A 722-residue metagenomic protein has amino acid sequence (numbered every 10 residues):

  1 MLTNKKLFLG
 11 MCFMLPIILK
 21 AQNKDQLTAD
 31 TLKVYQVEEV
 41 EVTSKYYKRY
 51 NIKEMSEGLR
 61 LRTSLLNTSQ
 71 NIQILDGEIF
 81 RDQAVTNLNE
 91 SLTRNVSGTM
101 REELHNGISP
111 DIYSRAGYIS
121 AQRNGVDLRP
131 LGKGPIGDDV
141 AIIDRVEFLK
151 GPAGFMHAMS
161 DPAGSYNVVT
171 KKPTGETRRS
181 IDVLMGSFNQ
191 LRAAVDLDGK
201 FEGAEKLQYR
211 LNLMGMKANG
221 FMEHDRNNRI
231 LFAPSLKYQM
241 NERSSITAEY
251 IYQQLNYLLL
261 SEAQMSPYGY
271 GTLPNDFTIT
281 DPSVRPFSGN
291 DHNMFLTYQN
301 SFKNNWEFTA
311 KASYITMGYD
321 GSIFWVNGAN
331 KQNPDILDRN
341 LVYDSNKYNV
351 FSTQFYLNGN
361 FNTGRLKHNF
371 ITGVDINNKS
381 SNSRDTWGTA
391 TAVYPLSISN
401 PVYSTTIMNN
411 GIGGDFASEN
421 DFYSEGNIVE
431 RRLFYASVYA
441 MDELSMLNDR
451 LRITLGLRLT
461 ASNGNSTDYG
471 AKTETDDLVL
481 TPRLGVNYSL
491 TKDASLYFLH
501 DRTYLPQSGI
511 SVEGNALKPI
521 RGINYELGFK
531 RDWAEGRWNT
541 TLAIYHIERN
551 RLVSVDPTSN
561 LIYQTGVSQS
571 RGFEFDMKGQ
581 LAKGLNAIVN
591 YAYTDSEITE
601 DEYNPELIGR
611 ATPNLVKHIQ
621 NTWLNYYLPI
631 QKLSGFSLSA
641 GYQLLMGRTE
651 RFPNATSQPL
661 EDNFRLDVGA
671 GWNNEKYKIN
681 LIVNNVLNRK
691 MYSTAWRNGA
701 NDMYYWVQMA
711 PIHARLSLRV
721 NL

Functional and structural regions predicted by a protein language model:
M100, D111, V126-K150, V168-K171: Short acidic/polar hinge/loop motifs at secondary-structure boundaries that mediate gating or recognition
I142-D144, F155-P234, M240-S244, W538: Outer-membrane beta-barrel translocator/receptor signature
M216, G220, A233-S301, Y314-Y348 (+2 more regions): Acidic/polar loop-and-plug regions of large Gram-negative outer-membrane beta-barrel proteins
N241, Y348-V350, K367-N369, D375-K379 (+1 more regions): Structural signature of Gram-negative outer-membrane beta-barrels, strongest in the C-terminal barrel of TonB-dependent
N256-T272, S380, E474, N487-R531 (+4 more regions): Surface-exposed extracellular loop regions of Gram-negative outer-membrane beta-barrel proteins, predominantly
Q299-S301, E307-S313, M317-I323, P519-Q580 (+1 more regions): Membrane-embedded beta-barrel scaffold of Gram-negative outer-membrane proteins
H546, G566-P653, S717-N721: Gram-negative outer-membrane beta-barrel transporters
A582, A587, Q643-R651, W672-L722: C-terminal beta-signal and adjacent terminal beta-strands/loops of Gram-negative outer-membrane beta-barrel proteins
